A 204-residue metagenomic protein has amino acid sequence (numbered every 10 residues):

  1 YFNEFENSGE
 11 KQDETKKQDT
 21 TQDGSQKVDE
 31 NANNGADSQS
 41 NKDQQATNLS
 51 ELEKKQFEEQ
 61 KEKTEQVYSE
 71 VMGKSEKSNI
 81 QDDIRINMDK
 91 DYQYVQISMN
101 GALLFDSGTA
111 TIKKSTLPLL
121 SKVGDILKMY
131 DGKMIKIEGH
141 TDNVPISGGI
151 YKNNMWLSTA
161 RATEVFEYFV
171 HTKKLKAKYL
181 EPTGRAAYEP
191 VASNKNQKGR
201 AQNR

Functional and structural regions predicted by a protein language model:
Y1-Y94, N100: Juxtamembrane linker/hinge segments adjacent to a transmembrane helix in small membrane proteins
K17-D37, T47, L117-E138, T159: Glycine/serine-rich loop-strand microenvironments at binding/catalytic pocket rims
I80-D89, K133-G139, K178-E181: Short beta-strand elements
S98, L104-K122, K128-Y130, H140-R204: Periplasmic OmpA-like peptidoglycan-binding domain that tethers envelope proteins to the cell wall
